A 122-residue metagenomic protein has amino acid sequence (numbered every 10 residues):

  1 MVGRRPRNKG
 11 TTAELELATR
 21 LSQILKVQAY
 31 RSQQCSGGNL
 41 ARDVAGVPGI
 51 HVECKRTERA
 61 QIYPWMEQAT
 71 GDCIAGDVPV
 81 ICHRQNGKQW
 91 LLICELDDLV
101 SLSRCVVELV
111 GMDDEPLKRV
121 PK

Functional and structural regions predicted by a protein language model:
M1-K122: Catalytic phosphate/metal-binding cores of nucleic-acid and nucleotide-processing enzymes, i.e., regions that mediate
